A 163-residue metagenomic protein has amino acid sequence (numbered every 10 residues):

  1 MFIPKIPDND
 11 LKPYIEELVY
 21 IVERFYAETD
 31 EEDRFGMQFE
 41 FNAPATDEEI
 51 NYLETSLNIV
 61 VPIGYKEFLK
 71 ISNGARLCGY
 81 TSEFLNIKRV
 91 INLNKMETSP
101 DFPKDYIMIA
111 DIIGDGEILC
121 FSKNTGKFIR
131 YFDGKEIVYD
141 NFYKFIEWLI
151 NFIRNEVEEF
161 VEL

Functional and structural regions predicted by a protein language model:
M1-I118, V161-E162: A surface-exposed partner-binding patch
C78, I129-F132: Small/flexible residues
A110-I112, S122, F132-D133: Structured loops at beta-to-helix junctions and adjacent beta-edge loops in soluble globular domains
E117-L119, R130, Y139-N141: Short helix/loop capping segments that flank catalytic or ligand/cofactor-binding pockets
E136-N151: Compact, glycine/acidic-enriched structural inserts
N155-F160: Charged phosphate-binding loop/patch that engages nucleotide di/tri-phosphates or the phosphate backbone of nucleic
